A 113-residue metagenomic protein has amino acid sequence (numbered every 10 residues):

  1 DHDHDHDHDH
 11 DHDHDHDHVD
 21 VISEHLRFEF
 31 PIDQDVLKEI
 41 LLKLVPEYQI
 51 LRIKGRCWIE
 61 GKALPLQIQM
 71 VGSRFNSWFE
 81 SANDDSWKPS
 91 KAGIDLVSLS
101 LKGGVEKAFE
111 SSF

Functional and structural regions predicted by a protein language model:
D1-K88, I94, L101-K107, S111-S112: C-terminal accessory "lid"/substrate-recognition subdomains
